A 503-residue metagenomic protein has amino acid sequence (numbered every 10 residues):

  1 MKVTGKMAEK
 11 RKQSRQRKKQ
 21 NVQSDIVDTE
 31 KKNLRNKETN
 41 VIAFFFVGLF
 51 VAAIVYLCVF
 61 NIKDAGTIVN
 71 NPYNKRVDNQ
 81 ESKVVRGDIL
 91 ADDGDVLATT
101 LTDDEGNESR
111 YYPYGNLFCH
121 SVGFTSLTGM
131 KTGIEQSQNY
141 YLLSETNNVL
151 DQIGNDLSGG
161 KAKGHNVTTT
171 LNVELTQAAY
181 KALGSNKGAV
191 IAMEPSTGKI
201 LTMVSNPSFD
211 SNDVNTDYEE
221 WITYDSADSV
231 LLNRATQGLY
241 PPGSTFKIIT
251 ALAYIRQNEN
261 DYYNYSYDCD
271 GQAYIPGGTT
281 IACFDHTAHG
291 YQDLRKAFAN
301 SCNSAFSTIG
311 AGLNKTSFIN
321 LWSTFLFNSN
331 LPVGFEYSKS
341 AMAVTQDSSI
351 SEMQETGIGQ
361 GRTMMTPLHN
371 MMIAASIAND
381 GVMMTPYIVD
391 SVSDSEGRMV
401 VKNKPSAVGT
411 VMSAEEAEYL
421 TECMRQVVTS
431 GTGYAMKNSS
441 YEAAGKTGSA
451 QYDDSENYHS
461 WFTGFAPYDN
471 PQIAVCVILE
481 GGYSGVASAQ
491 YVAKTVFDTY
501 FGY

Functional and structural regions predicted by a protein language model:
M1-E219, V230, L239, Y265 (+3 more regions): Periplasmic/cell-envelope proteins involved in peptidoglycan metabolism and beta-lactam response
N21-I26, D93, S196-S244, I249-G481: Beta-lactam-recognizing serine transpeptidase/beta-lactamase-like catalytic domain environment
